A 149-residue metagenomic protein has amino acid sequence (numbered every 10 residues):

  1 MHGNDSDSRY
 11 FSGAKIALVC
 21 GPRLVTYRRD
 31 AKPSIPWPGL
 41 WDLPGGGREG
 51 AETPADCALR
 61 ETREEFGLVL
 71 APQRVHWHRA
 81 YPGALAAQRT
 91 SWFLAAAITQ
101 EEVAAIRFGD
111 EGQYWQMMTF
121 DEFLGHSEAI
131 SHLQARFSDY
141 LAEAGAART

Functional and structural regions predicted by a protein language model:
M1-D42, L70: N-terminal strand-loop-strand
M1-H2, R136, E143: Amphipathic repeat-derived elements
Y10, W37-W41, Y114-M117, Q134 (+1 more regions): Glycine-rich, flexible loop segments associated with nucleotide phosphate handling
S12, R29, P36, C57 (+2 more regions): Generic hydrophobic-segment detector
C20, P33-S34, A84, A97 (+1 more regions): Intrinsically disordered, low-complexity segments enriched in polar/charged small residues
G46-P72, R79-R136, R148: Unchanged
A142-T149: Generic C-terminal helix-cap and adjacent flexible tail
